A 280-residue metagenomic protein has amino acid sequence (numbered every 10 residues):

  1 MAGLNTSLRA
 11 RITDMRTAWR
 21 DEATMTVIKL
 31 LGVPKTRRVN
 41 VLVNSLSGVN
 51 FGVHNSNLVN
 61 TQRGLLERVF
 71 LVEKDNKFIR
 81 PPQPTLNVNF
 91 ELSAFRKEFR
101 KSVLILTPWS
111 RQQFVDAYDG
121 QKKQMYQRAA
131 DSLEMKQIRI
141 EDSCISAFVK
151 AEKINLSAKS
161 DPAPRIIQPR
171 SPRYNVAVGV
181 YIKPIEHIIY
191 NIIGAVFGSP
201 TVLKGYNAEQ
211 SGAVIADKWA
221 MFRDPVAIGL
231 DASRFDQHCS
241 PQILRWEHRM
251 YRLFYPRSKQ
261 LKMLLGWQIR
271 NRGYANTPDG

Functional and structural regions predicted by a protein language model:
M1-G280: Viral RNA-dependent RNA polymerase
